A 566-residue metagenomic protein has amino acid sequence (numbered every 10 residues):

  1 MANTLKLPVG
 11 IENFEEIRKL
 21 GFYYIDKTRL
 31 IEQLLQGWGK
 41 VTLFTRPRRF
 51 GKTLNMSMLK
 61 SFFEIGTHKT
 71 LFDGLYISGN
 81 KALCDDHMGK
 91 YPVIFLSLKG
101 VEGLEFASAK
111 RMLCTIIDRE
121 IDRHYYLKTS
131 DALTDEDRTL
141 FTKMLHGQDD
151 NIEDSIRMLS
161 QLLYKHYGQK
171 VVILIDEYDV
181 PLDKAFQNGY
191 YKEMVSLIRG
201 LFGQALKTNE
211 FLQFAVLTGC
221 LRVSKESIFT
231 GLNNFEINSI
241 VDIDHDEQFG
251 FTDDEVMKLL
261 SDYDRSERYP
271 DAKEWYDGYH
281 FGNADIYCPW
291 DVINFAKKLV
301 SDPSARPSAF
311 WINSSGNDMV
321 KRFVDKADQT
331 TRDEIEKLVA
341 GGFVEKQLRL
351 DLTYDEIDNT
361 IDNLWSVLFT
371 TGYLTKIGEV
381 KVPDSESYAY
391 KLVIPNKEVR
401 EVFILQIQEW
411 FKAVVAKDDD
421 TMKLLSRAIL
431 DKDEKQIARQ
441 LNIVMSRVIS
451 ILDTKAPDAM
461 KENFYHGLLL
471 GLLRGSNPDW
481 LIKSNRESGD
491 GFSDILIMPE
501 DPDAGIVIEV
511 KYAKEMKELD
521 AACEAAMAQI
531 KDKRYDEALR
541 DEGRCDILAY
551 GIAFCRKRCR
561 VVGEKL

Functional and structural regions predicted by a protein language model:
M1-E64, H68-N80: Walker A/P-loop-proximal flanking segment of P-loop NTPase domains
V9-R18, V101-L104, S108, M112-E153 (+1 more regions): Conserved P-loop NTPase mechanochemical-coupling segment
G10, S61-Y126: P-loop NTPase motor core
I121, S155-H166, E193-Q213, Y535-A538: Substrate-engagement module of ASCE P-loop NTPases
V180, Y190-L232: Sensor-1/coupling segment of RecA-like P-loop NTPase cores
K225-L232, N238-K297: Amphipathic alpha-helical segments of the small helical/lid subdomains adjacent to P-loop NTPase cores
F235, Y287-R534, C559-L566: Extended alpha-helical interface modules used as scaffolds for assembling large macromolecular complexes
A538, E542-L566: Domain-level recognition of nuclease-like catalytic cores that cleave nucleotide substrates
